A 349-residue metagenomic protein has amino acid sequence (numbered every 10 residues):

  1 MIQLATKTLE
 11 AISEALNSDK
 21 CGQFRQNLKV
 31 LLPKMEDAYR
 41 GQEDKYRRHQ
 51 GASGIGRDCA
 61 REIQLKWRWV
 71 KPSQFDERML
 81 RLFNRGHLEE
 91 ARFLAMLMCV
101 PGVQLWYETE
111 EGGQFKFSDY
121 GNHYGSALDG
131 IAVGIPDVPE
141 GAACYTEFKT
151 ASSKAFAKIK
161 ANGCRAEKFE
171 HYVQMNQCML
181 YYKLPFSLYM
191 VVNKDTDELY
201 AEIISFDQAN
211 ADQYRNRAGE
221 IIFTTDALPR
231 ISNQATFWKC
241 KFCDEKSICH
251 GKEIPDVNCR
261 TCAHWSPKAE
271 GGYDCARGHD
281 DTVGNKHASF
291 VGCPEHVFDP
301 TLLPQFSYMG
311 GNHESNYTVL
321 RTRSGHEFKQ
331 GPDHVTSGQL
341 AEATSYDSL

Functional and structural regions predicted by a protein language model:
M1-Y145, S152-K154, I159, S337 (+2 more regions): Metal-dependent nuclease catalytic cores that hydrolyze phosphodiester bonds in DNA/RNA, characterized by
P72, S153-F156, D197-E198, A209 (+1 more regions): A short local loop/turn or secondary-structure capping micro-motif enriched for an aromatic residue
E89, E170-V173: A generic structural signal for residues located within well-ordered alpha-helices of large catalytic or ligand-binding
F115-K116, Q174-N176: Short secondary-structure capping micro-motifs at structural edges
A142-F148, P185-Y189: Conserved active-site beta-strand-loop modules that form the wall/rim of enzyme catalytic pockets and either contain
F148-S152, N193-K194: A short mid-domain helix/strand-loop element embedded in enzyme catalytic domains that forms or borders the active-site
K158, N162-E170, Q177, Y181-R277 (+1 more regions): Metal-dependent nuclease catalytic regions and adjoining charged, substrate-binding loops involved in nucleic-acid end
D280-H287: Short linker/helix segments within small regulatory modules
